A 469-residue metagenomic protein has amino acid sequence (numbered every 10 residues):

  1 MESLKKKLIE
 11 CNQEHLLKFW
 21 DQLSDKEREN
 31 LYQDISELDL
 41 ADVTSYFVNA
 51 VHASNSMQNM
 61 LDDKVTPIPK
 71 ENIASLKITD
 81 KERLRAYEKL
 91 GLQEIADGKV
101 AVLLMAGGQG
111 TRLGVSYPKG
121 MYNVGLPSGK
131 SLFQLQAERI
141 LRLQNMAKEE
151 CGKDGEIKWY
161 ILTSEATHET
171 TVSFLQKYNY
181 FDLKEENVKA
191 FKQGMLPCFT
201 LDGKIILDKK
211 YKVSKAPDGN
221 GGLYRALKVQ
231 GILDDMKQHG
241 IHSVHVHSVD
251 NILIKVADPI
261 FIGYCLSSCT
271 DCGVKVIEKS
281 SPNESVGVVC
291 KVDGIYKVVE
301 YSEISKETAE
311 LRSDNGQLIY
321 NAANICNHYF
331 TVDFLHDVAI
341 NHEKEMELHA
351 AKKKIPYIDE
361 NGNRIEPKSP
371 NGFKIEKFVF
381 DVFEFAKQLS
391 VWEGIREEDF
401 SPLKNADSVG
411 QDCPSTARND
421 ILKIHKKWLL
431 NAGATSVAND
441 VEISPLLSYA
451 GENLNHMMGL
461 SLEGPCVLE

Functional and structural regions predicted by a protein language model:
E2-K189, P197, I206-Y224, L233-D234 (+3 more regions): N-terminal glycine-rich phosphate-binding loop and ensuing alpha1 helix
S3, K204, K306-T308: Short hydrophobic/aromatic-rich motifs at helix boundaries and adjacent loops
K81-R83, V100-V102, H168-T171, L223-A226 (+4 more regions): A short linear-motif detector with a strong N-terminal bias
K99-L103, G120, C151-G152, E156-I161 (+6 more regions): Beta-sheet entry/capping signal
A106, G125-S128, T163-T167, K192-M195 (+4 more regions): Short, flexible loop/turn elements at secondary-structure junctions
Y117, G125-S128, M195, T200 (+5 more regions): Solvent-exposed, flexible loop/coil residues
E185-E284: Conserved beta-loop-beta/alpha segment of the NTase-like Rossmann-fold superfamily that binds/positions NTPs
G240-H245, L253-A257, I262-T435: Catalytic core of tubulin tyrosine ligase-like
